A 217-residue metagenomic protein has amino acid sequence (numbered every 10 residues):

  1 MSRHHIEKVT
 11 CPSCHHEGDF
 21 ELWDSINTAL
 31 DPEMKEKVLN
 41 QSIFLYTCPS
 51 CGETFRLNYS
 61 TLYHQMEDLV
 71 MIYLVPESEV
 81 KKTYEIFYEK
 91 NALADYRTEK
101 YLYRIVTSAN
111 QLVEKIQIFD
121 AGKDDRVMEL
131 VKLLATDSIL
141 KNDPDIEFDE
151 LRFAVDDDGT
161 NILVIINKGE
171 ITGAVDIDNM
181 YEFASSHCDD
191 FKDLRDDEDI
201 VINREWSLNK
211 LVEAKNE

Functional and structural regions predicted by a protein language model:
M1-E77: N-terminal cysteine/histidine-rich coordination modules
I6, I26, I43, I72 (+9 more regions): Weak global preference for isoleucine
K8, K35-K37, K81-K82, K90 (+9 more regions): Context-gated lysine
L22, L30, M34-K35, T83 (+6 more regions): Generic structural signal of hydrophobic/aromatic residues within well-ordered alpha-helices of folded domains
T47-A135: Domain-exit/linker segments immediately C-terminal to small folded modules
K132-E217: C-terminal, charged low-complexity interaction regions
